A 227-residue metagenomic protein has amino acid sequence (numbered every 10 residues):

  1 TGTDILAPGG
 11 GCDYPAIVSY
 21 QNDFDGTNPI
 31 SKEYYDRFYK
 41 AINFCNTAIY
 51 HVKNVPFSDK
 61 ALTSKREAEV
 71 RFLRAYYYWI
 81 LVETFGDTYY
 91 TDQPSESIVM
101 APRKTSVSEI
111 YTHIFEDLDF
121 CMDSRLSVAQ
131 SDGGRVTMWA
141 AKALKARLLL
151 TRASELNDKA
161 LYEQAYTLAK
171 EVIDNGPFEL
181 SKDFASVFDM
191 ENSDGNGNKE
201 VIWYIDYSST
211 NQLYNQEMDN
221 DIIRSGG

Functional and structural regions predicted by a protein language model:
T1-G11, Y111, F115, D119-F120 (+1 more regions): An aromatic- and glycine-enriched ligand-binding surface/loop that stacks and positions planar moieties
A7-F85, A101, T105-T112, L118-G133: Conserved, well-structured interaction surfaces
D23, D92-V99: Short linear capping/connector segments at secondary-structure termini
I49, Y89-T91, V201-I205: Structural recognition of the beta-strand scaffold that forms the well-ordered cores of secreted hydrolase catalytic
N54-A61, Y90, E155-K159: Short coil/turn and helix-start
I80-E83, Y89, T151-N157: Short coil/turn linking the two alpha-helices of tandem helical-hairpin repeats
Y89-P94, M122-D132, E179-S186: Glycine- and aromatic-rich loop/turn segments at beta-sheet edges
E96-I98, P102, Y162, R224: Short, surface-exposed, charged/polar-biased interaction segments
